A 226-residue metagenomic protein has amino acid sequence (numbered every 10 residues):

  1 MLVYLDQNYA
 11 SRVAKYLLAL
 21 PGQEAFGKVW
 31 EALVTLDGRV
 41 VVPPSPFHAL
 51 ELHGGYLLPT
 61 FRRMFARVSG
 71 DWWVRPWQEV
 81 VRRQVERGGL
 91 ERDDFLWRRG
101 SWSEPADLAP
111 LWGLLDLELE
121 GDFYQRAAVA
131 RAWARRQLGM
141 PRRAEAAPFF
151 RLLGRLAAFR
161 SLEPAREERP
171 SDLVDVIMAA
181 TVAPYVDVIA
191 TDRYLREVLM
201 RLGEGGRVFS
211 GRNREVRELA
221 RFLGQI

Functional and structural regions predicted by a protein language model:
M1-P46, L50-G139, R143, F150-E168 (+2 more regions): Short, well-structured N-terminal submotif of metal-dependent ribonuclease cores
G38-V41, P184-V188: Short active-site oxyanion
L52, L173-Y185: Acidic, metal-associated active-site segment
T191: Short beta-strand and adjacent tight-turn residues that come in two discontinuous sequence segments and form the edges
G206-N213: Short hydrophobic/aromatic-enriched beta-strand-loop microsegments
N213-I226: Asp-based, Mg2+/Mn2+-dependent phosphohydrolase catalytic module
